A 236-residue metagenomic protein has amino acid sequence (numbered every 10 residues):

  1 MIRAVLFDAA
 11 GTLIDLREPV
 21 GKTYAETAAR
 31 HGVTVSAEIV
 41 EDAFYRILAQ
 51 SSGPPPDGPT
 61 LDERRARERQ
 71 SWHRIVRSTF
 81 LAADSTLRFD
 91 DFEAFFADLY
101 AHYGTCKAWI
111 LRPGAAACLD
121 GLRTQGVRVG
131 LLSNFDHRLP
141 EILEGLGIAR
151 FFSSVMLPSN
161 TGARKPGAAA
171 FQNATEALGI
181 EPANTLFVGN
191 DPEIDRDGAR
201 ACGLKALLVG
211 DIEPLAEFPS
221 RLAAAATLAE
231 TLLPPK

Functional and structural regions predicted by a protein language model:
M1-V5, D15, A29, E38 (+4 more regions): Asp-based, Mg2+/Mn2+-dependent phosphohydrolase catalytic module
I2-A117, G121-Q125: N-terminal helical cap/lid subdomain that shapes the substrate entry/recognition surface in HAD-like hydrolases
